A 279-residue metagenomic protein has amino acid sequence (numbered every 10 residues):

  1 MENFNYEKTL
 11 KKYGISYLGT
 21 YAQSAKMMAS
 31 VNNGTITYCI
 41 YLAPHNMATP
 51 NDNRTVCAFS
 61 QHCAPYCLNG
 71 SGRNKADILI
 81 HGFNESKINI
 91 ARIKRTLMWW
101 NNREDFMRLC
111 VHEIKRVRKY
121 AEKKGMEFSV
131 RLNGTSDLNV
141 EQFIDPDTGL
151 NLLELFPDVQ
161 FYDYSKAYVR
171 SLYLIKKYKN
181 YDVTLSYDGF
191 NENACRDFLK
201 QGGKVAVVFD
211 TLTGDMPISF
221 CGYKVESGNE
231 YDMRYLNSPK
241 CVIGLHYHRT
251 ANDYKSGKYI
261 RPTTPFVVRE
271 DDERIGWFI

Functional and structural regions predicted by a protein language model:
M1-I279: Class I S-adenosyl-L-methionine
